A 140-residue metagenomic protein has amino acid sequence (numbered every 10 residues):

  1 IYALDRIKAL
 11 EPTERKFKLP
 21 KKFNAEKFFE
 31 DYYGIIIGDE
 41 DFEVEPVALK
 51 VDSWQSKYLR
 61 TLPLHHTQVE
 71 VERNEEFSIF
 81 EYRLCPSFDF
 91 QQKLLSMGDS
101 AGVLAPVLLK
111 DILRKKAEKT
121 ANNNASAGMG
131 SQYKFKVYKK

Functional and structural regions predicted by a protein language model:
I1-G38, F42-A48, K139: Core beta-strand-centered patch of the WYL/Sm-like small regulatory domain
E30-K140: Polybasic (Lys/Arg-rich)
